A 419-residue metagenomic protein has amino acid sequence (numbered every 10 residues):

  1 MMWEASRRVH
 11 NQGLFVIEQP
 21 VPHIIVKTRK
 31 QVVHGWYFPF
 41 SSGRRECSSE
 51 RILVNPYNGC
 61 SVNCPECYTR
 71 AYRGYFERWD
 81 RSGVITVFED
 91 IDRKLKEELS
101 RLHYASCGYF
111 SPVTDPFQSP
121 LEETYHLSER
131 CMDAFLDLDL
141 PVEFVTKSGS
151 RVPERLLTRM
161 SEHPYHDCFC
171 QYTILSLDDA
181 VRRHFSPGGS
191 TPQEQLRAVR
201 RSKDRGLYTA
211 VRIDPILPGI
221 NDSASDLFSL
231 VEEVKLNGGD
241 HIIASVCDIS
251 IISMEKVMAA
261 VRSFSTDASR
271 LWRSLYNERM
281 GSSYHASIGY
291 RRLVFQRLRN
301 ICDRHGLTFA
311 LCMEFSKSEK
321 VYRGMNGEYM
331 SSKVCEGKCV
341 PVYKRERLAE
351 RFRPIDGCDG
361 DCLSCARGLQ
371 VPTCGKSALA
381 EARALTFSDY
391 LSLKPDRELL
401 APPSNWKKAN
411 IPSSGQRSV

Functional and structural regions predicted by a protein language model:
M2-F15, F228-V419: Auxiliary Fe-S-binding modules of radical SAM enzymes
H10, R29-Q31, D214: Small/flexible residues
F15-I17, A210: Residue-level detector of alpha-helical hydrophobic segments embedded in or interacting with membranes
Q19, H23-Q171, A180, L196 (+2 more regions): Conserved Radical SAM active-site core
D90-G289: Conserved AdoMet/S-adenosylmethionine-binding subsite of the radical SAM
